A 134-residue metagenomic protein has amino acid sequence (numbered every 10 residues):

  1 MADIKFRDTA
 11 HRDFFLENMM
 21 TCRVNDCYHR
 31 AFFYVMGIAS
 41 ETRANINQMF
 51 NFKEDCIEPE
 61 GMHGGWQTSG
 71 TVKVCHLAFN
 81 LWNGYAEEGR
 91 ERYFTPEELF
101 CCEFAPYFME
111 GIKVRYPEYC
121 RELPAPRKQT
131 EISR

Functional and structural regions predicted by a protein language model:
M1-G70, H76, N83-S133: Extended, charge-biased low-complexity segments that typically form long amphipathic alpha-helices/coiled-coils
